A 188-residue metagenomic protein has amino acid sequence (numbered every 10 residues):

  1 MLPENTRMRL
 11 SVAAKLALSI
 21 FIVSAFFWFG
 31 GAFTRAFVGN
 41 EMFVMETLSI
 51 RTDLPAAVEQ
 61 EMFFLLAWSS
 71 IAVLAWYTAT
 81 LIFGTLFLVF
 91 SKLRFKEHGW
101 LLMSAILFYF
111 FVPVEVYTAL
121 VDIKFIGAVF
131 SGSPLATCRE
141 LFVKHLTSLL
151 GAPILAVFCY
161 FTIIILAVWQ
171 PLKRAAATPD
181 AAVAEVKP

Functional and structural regions predicted by a protein language model:
M1-R7, E59-K92: Alpha-helical transmembrane segments and their immediate interhelical/interface regions in integral membrane proteins
N5, R9-K15, V23-S70, A136-C138: Interfacial loop at the N-terminal end of multi-pass membrane proteins
L18-A36, L102-L120: Hydrophobic alpha-helical membrane-insertion segments
L18-S24, V73-F95, I154-T178: Transmembrane alpha-helical segments in integral membrane proteins
F29-N40, T85-L88, V116-I123, I164 (+2 more regions): Transmembrane helix-loop junctions and nearby membrane-interface residues
E59-Y77, R139-I163: Hydrophobic alpha-helical transmembrane segments
E115-A136: Juxtamembrane non-transmembrane "cap" segments at the membrane-aqueous interface of multi-pass membrane proteins
R174-P188: Short, highly charged, low-complexity non-transmembrane loops/tails of multi-pass membrane proteins
